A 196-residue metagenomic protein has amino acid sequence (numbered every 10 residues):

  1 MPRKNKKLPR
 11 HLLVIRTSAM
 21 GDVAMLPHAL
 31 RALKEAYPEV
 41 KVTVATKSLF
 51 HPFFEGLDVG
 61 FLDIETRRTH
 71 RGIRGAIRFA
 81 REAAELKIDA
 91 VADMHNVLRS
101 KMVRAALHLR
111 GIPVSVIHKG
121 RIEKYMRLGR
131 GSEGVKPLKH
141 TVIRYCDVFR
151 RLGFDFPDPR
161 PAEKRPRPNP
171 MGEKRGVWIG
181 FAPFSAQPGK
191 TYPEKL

Functional and structural regions predicted by a protein language model:
M1-L196: Catalytic machinery of carbohydrate-active enzymes, primarily nucleotide-sugar-dependent glycosyltransferases
